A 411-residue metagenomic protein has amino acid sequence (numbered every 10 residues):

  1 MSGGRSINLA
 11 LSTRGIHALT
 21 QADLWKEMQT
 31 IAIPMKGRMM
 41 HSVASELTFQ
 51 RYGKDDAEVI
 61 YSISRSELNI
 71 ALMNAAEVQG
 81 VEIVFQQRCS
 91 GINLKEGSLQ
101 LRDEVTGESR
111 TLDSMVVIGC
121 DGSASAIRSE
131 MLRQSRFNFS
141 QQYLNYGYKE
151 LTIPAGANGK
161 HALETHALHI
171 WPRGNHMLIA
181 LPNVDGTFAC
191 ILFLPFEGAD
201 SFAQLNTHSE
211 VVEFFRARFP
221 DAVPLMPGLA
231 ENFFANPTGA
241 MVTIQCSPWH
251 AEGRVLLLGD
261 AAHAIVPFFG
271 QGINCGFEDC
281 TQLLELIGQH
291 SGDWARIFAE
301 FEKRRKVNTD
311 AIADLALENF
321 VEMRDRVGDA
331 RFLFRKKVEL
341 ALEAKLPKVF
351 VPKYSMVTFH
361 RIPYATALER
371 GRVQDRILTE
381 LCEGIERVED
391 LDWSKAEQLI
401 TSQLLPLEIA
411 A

Functional and structural regions predicted by a protein language model:
M1-R5: Glycine-rich FAD pyrophosphate-binding loop
S12, H17-E150, H208, A410: Conserved N-terminal helical subregion
T30-P34, A217-F234, S291-E300, T309-D314: Acidic/histidine metal-binding catalytic segments
N74, S90-G91, E96-M241, Q245-A251: Conserved FAD-binding catalytic core of PHBH/FMO-like flavoproteins
C120, L258-D260, E278: Active-site flanking residues adjacent to catalytic metal/cofactor-binding acidic residues
H250-P267: Short FAD-binding loop at a beta-strand-to-alpha-helix junction that anchors the flavin cofactor in diverse
P267-E278: A conserved FAD-binding loop/helix module that cradles the flavin
E285-A411: C-terminal helical "tail/cap" subdomain of flavin- and related membrane-associated enzymes
